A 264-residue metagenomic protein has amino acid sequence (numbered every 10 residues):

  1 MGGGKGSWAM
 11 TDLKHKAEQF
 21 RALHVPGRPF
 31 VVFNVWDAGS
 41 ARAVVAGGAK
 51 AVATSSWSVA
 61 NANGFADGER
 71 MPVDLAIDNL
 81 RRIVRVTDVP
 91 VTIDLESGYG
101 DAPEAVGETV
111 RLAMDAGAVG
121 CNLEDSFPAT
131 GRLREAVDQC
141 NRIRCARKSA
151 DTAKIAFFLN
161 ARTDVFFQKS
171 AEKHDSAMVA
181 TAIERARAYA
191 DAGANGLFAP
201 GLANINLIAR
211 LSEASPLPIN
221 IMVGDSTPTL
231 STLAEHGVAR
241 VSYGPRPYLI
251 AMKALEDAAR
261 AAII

Functional and structural regions predicted by a protein language model:
M1-A9: Short, Lys/Arg-enriched N-terminal segments with co-localized hydrophobic residues within the first ~10-30 amino acids
T11-I93, G98-Y243, I250-E256: Alpha/beta enzyme core
E256-I264: C-terminal segments
